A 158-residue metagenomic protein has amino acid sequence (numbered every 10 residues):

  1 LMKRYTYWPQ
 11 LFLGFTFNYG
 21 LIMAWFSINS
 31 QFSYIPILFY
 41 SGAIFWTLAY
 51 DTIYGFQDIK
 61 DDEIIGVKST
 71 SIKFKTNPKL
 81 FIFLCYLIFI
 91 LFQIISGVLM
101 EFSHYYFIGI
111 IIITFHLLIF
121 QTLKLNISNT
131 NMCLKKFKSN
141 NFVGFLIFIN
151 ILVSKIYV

Functional and structural regions predicted by a protein language model:
L1-V158: Multi-pass alpha-helical membrane architecture of UbiA-family and related isoprenoid/lipid prenyltransferases
